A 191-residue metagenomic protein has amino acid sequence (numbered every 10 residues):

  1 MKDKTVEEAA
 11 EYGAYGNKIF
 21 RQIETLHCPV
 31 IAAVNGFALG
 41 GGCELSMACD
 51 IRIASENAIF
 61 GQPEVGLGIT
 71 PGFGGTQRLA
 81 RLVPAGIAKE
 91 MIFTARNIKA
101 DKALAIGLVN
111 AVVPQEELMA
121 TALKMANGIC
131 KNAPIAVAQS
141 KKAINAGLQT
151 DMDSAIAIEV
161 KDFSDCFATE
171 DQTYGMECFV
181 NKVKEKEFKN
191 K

Functional and structural regions predicted by a protein language model:
M1-Q22, A38, G68, D151: Glycine- (often His-adjacent) and acidic-residue-rich active-site loop that binds/positions the CoA thioester
K4, T169-E170, K182: Generic structural signal for alpha-helix termini and adjacent loop/cap motifs
E11-K18, T121-K124, I158: A non-catalytic, amphipathic alpha-helix used as a structural packing/dimerization or gating element in enzyme scaffolds
R21-I135, A168-T169, Y174-E177: Crotonase-fold acyl-CoA enzyme core
M91-I92, A143, G147, D162-F167: Helix-loop "lid/cap" segments that line or gate small-molecule binding pockets
D151-I156, N190: Short beta-strand->loop
E177-K191: Terminal low-complexity tails and localization/encapsulation signals of metabolic enzymes
